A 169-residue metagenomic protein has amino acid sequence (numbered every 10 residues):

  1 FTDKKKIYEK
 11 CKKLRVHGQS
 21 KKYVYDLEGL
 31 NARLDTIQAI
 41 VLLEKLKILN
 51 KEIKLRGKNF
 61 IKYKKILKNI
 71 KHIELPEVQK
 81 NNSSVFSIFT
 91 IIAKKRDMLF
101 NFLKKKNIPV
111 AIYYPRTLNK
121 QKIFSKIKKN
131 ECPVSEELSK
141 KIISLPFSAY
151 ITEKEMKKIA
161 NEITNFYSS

Functional and structural regions predicted by a protein language model:
D3-S169: PLP-dependent aminotransferase class I/II
